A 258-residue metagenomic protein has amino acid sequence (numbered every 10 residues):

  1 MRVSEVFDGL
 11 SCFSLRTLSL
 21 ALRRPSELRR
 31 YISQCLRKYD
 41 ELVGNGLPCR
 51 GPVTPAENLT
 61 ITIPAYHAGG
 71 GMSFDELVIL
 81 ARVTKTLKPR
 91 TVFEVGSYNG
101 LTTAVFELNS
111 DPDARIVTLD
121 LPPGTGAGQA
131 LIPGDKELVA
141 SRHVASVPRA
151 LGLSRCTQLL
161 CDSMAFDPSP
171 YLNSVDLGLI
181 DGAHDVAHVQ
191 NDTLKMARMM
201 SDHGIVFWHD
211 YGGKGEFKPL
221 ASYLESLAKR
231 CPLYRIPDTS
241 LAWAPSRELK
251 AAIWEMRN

Functional and structural regions predicted by a protein language model:
M1-N58, W254, N258: Membrane-proximal basic amphipathic "stem/tether" segments
S11-S14, L22, S26, L36-V43 (+8 more regions): Generic secondary-structure transition motif, activating predominantly at the C-termini of alpha-helices
A56-Y66: Conserved adenine-nucleotide phosphate-binding loops and their immediately adjacent elements
P64-G71, L77-N258: S-adenosylmethionine/decaboxylated-SAM
